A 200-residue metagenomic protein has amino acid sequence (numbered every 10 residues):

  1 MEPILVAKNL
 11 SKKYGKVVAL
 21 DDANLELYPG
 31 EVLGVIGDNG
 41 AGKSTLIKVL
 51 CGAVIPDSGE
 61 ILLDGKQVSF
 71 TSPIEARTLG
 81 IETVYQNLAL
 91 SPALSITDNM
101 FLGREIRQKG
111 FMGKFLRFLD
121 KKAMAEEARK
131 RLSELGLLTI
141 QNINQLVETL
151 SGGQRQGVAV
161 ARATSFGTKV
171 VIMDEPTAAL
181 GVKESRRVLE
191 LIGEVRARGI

Functional and structural regions predicted by a protein language model:
M1-I200: Glycine-rich phosphate-binding loops of nucleotide-dependent enzymes
